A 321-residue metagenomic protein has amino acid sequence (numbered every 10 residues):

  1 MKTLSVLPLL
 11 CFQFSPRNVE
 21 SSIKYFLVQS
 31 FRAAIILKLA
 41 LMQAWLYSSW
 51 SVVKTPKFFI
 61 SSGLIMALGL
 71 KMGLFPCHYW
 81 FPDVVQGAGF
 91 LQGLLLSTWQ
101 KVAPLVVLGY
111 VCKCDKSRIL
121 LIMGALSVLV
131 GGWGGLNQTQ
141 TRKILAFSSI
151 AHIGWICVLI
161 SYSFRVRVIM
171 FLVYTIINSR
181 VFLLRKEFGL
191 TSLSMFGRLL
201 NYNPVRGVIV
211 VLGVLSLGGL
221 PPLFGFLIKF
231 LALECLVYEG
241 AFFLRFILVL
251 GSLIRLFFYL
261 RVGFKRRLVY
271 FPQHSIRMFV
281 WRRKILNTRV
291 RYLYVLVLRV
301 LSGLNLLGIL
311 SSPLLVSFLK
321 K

Functional and structural regions predicted by a protein language model:
M1-K321: Alpha-helical transmembrane segments of multi-pass membrane proteins predominantly involved in bioenergetics
